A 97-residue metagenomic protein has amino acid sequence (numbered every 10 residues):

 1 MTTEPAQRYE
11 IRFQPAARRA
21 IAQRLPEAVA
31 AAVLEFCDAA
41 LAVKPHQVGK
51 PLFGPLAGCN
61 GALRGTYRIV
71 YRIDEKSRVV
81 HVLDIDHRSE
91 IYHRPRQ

Functional and structural regions predicted by a protein language model:
M1-R12, A31, Y67, R72-Q97: Enriched for short, Lys/Arg-rich terminal
A16, A57, E90: Residue-level recognition of oxygen-bearing side chains
A16-A28: Surface-exposed, Lys/Arg-rich phosphate-binding patches that contact polyanionic backbones
R19, V43, H87-E90: Active-site micro-motifs of SAM-dependent methyltransferase domains
A30, L34-D38: Short, well-structured alpha-helical segments
D38-L63: A short, surface-exposed loop/turn module that caps and links secondary-structure elements
